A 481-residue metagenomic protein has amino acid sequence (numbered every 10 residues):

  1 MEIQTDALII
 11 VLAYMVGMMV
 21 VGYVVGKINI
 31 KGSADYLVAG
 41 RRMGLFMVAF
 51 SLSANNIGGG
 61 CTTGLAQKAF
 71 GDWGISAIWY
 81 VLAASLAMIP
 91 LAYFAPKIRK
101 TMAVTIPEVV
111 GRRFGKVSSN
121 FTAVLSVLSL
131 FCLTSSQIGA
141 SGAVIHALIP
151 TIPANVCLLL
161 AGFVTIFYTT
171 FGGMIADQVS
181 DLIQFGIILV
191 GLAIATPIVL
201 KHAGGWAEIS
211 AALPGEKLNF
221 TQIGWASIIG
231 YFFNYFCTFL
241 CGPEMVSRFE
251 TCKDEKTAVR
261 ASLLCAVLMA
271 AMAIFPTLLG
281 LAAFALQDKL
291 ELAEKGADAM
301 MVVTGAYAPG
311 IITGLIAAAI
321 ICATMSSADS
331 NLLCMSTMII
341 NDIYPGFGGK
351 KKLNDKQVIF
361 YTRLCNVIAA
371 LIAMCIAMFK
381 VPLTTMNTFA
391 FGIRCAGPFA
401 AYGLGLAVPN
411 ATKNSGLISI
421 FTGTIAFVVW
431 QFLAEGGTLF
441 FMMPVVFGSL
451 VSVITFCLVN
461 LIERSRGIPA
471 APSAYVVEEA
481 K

Functional and structural regions predicted by a protein language model:
M1-K481: Membrane-embedded helix-loop-helix hairpins and adjacent transmembrane boundary segments in multi-pass transporters
